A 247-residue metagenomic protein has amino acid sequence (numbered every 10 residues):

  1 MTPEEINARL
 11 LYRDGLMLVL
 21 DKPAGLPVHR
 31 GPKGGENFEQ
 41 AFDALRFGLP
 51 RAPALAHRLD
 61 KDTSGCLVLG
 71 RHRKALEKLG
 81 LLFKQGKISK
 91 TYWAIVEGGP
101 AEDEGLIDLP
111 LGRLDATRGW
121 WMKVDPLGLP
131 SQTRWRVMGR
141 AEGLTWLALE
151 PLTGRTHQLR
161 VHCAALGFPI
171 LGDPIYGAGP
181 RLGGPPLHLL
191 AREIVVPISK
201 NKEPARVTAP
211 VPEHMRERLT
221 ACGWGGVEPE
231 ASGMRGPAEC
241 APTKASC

Functional and structural regions predicted by a protein language model:
M1-Q132, G139-A141, P186-H188, P204 (+3 more regions): RNA pseudouridine synthases
R73, L152-T153: Loop/turn elements at beta-strand to alpha-helix junctions within RNA-recognition modules
L79, R155-C163: Short beta-strand segments enriched for Tyr within beta-sheet-rich domains, predominantly fibronectin type III
E97, M138, E150, P197-S199: A generic structural motif
E142-E150: Short histidine-centered loop motifs in beta-beta connectors
W146, L171, G225-P229: Acidic, low-complexity Ser/Thr/Gly/Pro-rich repeat segments typical of extracellular/periplasmic and surface-exposed
C163-V207: Phosphate/ribose-recognition catalytic cores of enzymes acting on nucleotide-derived substrates
